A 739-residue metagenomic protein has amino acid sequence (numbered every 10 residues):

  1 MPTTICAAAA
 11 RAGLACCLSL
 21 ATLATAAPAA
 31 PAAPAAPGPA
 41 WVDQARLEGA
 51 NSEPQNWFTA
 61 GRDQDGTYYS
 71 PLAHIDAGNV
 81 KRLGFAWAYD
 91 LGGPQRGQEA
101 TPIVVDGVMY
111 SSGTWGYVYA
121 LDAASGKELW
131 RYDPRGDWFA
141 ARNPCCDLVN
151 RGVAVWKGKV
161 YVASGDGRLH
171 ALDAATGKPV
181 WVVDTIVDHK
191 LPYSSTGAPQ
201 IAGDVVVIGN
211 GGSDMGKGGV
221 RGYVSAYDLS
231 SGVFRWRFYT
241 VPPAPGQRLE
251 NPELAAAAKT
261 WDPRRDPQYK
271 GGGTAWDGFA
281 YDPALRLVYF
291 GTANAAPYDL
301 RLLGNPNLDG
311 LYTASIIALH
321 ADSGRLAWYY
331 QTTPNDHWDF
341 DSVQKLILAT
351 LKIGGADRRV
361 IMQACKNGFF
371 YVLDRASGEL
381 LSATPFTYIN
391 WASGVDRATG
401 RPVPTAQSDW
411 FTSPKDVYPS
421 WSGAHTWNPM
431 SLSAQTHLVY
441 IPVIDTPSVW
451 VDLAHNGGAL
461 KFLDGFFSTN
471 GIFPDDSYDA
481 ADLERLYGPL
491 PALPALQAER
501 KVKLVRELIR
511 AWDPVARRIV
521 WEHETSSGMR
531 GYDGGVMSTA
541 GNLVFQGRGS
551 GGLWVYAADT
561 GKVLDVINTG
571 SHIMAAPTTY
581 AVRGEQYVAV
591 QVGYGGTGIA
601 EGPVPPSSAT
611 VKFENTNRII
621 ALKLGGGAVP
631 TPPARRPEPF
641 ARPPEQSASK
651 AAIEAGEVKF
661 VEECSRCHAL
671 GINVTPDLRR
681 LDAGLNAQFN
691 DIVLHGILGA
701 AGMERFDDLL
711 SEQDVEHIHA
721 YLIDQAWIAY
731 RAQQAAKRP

Functional and structural regions predicted by a protein language model:
P31-F85, A244-A255, Q497-E499, V505-R510 (+1 more regions): Blade/loop signatures of beta-propeller domains
V42-A45, A634-K659: Electrostatic cytochrome c docking/interface patches
W57-G61, G97-Y117, R142-R168, S194-K217 (+8 more regions): Repeat-blade elements of multi-bladed beta-propeller folds
Y89-T101, R131-A154, V182-A198, D214 (+9 more regions): Extracytoplasmic beta-rich repeat domains
A100-S112, A123, H425-W450, L463-I567 (+3 more regions): C-terminal substrate/ligand-recognition segments
I208-G222, P263, F290-G310, P414-K415 (+2 more regions): Short, conserved, GDST-rich strand-edge loop motifs in beta-rich repeat architectures
L287, G547, V590-G596, A609 (+2 more regions): Extracytoplasmic electron-transfer domains, predominantly the class I c-type cytochrome c fold
A648-L670, L685-H695: Sequence/structural segment immediately N-terminal to covalent heme-attachment motifs in c-type and related
